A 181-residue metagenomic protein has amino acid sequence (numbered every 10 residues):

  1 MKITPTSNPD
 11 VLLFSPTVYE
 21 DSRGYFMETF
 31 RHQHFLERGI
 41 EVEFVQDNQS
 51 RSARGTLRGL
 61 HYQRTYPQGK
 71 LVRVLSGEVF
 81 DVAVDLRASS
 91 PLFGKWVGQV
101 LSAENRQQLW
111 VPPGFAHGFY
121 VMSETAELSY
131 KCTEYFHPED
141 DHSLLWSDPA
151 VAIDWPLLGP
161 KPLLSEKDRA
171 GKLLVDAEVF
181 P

Functional and structural regions predicted by a protein language model:
M1-N105, S123-T125, C132-P181: Non-catalytic, conserved peripheral segments adjacent to functional cores
L109, H117-M122, Y130: Short beta-strand His + acidic residue motifs that chelate non-heme Fe in jelly-roll/DSBH and cupin folds
